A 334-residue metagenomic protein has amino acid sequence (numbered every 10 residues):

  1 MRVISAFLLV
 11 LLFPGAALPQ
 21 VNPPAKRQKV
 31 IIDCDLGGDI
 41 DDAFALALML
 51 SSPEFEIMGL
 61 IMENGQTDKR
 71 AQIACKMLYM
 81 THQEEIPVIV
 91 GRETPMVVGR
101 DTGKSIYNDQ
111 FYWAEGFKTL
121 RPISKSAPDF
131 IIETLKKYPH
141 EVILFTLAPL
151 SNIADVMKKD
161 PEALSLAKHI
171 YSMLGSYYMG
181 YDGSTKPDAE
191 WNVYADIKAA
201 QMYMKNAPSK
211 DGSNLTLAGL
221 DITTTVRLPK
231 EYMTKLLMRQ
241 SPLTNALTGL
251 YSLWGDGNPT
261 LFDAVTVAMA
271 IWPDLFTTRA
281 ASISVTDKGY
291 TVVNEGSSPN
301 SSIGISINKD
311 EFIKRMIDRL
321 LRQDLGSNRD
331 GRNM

Functional and structural regions predicted by a protein language model:
R2-F7: Sec-dependent signal peptide recognition, specifically the positively charged N-region followed immediately by
A17-P19: Boundary at the C-terminal end of the N-terminal hydrophobic targeting segment
N22-K76, F117-T223: Active-site histidine-anchored catalytic micro-motif
N22-R27, A47-S52, E56, W191-M334: Conformational coupling and interaction surfaces
K26-R27, K69-K137, P299, S306-I307 (+2 more regions): Metal-dependent C-N hydrolase catalytic cores
D101-D109, S184-D188, Y232-T234: Short, surface-exposed amphipathic charged segments that create phosphate/polyanion-binding patches used for binding
